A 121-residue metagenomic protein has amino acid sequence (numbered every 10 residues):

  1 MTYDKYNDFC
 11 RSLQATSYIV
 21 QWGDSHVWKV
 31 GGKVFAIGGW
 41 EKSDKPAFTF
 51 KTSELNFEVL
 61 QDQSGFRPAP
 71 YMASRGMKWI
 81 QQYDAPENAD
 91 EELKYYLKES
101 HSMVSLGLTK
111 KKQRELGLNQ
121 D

Functional and structural regions predicted by a protein language model:
M1-D121: Charge-dense, helix-prone N-terminal extensions
